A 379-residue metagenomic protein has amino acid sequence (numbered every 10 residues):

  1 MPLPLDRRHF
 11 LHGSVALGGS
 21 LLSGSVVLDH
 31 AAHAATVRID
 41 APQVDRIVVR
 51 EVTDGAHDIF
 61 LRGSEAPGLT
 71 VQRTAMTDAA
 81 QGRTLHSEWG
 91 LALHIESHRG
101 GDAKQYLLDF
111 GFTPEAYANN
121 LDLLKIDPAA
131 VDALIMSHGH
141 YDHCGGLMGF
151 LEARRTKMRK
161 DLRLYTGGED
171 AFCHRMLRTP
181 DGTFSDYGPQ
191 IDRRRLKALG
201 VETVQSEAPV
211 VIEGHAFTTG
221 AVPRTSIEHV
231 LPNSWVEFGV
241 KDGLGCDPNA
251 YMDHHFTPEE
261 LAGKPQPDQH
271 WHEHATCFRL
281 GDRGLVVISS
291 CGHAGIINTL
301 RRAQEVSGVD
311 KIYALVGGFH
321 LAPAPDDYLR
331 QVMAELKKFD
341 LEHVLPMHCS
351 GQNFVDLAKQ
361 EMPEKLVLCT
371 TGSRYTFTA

Functional and structural regions predicted by a protein language model:
M1-L21: N-terminal secretory signal peptides and thylakoid transit peptides that target proteins across membranes
G24-R50: C-terminal segment of N-terminal export signals and the immediately downstream linker at the start of the mature
V48-T53, L107-D109, A216-P223, L285-C291: Active-site-proximal beta-strand elements of phosphoester/diester hydrolases
G55-D58, P67-L124, Q269, E273-I288: Conserved beta-strand hairpin/beta-sheet module of binuclear metal-dependent hydrolase folds, prominently
E115-Y165, S307-V316: Active-site metal-binding motif and surrounding structural segment of the metallo-beta-lactamase
A133, H140-C144, R163, H255-S373: Cap/insert and terminal regions of metallo-dependent hydrolase folds
G168-A198: Active-site neighborhood of divalent metal-dependent phosphoester bond hydrolases
G182, V210-F278: Active-site-proximal loop/helix segment associated with metal-binding centers of metalloenzymes
